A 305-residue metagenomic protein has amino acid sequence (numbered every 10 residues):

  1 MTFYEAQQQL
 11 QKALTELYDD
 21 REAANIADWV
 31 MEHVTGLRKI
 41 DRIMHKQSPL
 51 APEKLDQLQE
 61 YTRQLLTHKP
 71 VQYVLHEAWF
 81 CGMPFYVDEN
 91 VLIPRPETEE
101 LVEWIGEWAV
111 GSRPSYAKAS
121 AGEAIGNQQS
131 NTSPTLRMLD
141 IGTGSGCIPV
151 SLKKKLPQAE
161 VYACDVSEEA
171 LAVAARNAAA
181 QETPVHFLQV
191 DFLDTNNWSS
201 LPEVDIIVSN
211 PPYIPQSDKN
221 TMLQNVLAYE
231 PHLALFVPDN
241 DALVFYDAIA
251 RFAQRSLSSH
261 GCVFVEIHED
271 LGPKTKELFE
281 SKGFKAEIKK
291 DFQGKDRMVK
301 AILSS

Functional and structural regions predicted by a protein language model:
M1-I43, Q47-L50: Non-catalytic accessory regions of SAM-dependent methyltransferases
L14, A109, A178, A253 (+1 more regions): Conserved hydrophobic residues forming the short capping helix/wall of the S-adenosyl-L-methionine
W29-W108: Conserved AdoMet
V30, H68, T98, I148 (+6 more regions): Residue-level signal for inorganic ion chemistry
E100-A121, G126-T221, A248: Conserved SAM/SAH cofactor-binding pocket of Class I
Y213, I302-S305: C-terminal beta-strand of the catalytic ATP-binding
Y213-V244: Mobile active-site "lid"/loop adjacent to the S-adenosyl-L-methionine
D239-I302: Conserved Class I SAM-dependent methyltransferase catalytic core
